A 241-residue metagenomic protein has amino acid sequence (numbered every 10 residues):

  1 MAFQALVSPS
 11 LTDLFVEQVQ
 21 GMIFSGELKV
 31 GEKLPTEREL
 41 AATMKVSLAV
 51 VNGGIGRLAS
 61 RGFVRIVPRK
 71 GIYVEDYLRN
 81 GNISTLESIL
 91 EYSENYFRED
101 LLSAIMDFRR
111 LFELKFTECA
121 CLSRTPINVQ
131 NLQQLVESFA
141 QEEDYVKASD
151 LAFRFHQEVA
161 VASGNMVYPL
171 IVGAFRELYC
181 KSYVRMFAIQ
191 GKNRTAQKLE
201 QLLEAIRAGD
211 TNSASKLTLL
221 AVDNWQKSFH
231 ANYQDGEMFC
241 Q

Functional and structural regions predicted by a protein language model:
M1-L111: Short linear motifs at protein or domain termini
F24, L28, E94, C121-T125 (+4 more regions): Short, flexible helix-adjacent loops and helix caps
G56, C121, A140, A160-G164 (+1 more regions): Amphipathic alpha-helical interaction elements
L78-R154, E158, Q197-L217: All-alpha effector-binding/dimerization core of bacterial HTH-type transcriptional repressors
V136, A140, L151, L170-Q241: C-terminal all-alpha effector/ligand-binding and dimerization domain of prokaryotic HTH-type transcriptional repressors
